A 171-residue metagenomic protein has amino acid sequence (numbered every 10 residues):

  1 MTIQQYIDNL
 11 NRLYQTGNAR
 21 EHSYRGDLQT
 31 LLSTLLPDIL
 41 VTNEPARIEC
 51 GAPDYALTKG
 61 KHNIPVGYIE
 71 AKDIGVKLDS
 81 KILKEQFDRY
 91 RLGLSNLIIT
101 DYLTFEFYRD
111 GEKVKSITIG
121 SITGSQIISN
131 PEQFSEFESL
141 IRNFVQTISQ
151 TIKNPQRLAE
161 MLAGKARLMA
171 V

Functional and structural regions predicted by a protein language model:
M1-N11, G60-P65, K72-D88, L92-N96 (+1 more regions): Short, basic/polar, glycine-containing "phosphate-handling" surface segments that engage DNA
M1-R47, K165: Charged, often low-complexity linker/regulatory segments
A19, S23, D27, C50-A52 (+2 more regions): Generic alpha-helix structural propensity
R25, L31, V41, P53 (+2 more regions): Generic hydrophobic/packing signal
L28, Y55-L57, G67-D73: Conserved catalytic cores of phosphodiester-cleaving nucleases, focusing on short active-site segments
Q29-P37, G51, Y55, L92 (+2 more regions): Short amphipathic alpha-helical patches
D38-N63: Active-site metal-binding core of divalent-cation-utilizing nuclease and nuclease-like domains
